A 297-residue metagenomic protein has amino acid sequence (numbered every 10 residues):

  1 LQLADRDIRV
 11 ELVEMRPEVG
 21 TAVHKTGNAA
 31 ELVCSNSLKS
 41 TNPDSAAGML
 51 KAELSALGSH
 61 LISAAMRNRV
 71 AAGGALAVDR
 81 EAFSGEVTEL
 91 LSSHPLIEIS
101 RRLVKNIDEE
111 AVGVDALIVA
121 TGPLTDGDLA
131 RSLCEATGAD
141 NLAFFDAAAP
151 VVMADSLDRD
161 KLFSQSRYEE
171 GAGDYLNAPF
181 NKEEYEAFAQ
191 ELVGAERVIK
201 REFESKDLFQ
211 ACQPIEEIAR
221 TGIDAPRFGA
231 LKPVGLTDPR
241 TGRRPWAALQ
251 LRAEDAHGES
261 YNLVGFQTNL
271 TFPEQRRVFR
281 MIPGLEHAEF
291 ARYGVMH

Functional and structural regions predicted by a protein language model:
L1-I8, L12-V19, A77, S84-I99 (+1 more regions): Non-transmembrane, aqueous-exposed alpha-helical and coiled segments at domain scale
Q2-A64: N-terminal FAD cofactor-binding segment of flavoenzymes
I8-R9, L38, S55-S63, S92-L96 (+4 more regions): Generic secondary-structure signature for well-ordered alpha-helical cores
V10, I99, F144, A288-F290: Generic structural signal for residues in well-ordered beta-strands
L32-K39, A64-A75, A172, E259-N262: Glycine-/proline-rich flexible loop or hinge segments
T41-T88, S92-L96: A conserved beta-strand/loop capping segment in the N-terminal third of enzymes that catalyze redox or closely related
S93-R277: Predominantly flavin-linked oxidoreductase catalytic cores and closely associated redox partners
L263-H297: A glycine-rich dinucleotide-binding beta-alpha-beta segment and adjacent secondary-structure elements that constitute
